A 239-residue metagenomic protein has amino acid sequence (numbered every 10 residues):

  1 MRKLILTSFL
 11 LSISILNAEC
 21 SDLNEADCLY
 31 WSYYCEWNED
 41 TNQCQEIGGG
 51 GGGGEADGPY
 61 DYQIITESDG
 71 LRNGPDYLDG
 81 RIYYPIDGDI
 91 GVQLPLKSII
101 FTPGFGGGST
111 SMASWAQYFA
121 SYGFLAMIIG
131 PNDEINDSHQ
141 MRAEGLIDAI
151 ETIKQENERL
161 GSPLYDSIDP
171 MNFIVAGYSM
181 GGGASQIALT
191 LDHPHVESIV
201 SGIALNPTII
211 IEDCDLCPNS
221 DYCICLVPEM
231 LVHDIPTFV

Functional and structural regions predicted by a protein language model:
S8-N17: Hydrophobic h-region of N-terminal signal peptides that target proteins for export in Gram-negative bacteria
D22, Y30-E39, Q43-E46: Extracellular Cys-Trp
G50-L94: N-terminal cap/lid segment of alpha/beta-hydrolase-fold proteins
D89-P95, Q140-G183, L191: Gly/Ser-rich "nucleophile elbow"/oxyanion-hole loop immediately N-terminal to the catalytic nucleophile in hydrolases
Q93-G104: Short beta-strand element of the alpha/beta-hydrolase
T110-I129: Short amphipathic alpha-helix adjacent to the substrate-entry channel of hydrolases
A188-I199: Conserved hydrolase catalytic core segment
E197-V239: The feature captures the conserved acid-bearing segment of alpha/beta-hydrolase catalytic domains
